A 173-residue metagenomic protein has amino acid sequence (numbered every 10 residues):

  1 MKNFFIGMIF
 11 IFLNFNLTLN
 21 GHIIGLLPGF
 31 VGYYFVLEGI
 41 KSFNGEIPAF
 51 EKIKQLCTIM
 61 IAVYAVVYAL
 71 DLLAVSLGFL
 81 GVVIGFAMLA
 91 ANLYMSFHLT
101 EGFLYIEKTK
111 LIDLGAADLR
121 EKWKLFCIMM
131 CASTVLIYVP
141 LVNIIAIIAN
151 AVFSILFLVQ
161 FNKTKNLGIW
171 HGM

Functional and structural regions predicted by a protein language model:
M1-E38, P48-T100, D118-N162: Hydrophobic alpha-helical transmembrane segments in multi-pass membrane proteins
G39-E46, E101-G115, N162-M173: Cytoplasmic membrane-interface regions of multi-pass membrane proteins
